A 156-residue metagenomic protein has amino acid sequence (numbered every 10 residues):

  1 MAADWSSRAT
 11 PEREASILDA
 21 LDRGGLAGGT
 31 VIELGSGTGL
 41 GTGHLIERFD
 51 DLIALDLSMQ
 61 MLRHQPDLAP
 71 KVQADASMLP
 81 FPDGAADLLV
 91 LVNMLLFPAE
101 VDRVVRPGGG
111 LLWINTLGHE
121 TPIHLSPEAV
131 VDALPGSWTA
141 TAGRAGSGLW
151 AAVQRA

Functional and structural regions predicted by a protein language model:
M1-A27: Conserved class I S-adenosyl-L-methionine
G29-G37: Conserved class I S-adenosyl-L-methionine
G37-M78: Class I SAM-dependent methyltransferase SAM/SAH-binding core
S77-L89: A short acidic, Gly/Pro-enriched loop at the edge of an enzyme's catalytic core that lines a small-molecule cofactor
D87-A99: A short SAM/SAH-binding and catalytic strip from SAM-dependent methyltransferases
P98-G110: A short glycine-rich, Lys/Arg-flanked "PGG" loop and its adjoining helix->strand segment in the class I
L112-A133: Conserved class I S-adenosyl-L-methionine
G143-A156: Core SAM-dependent methyltransferase catalytic element
